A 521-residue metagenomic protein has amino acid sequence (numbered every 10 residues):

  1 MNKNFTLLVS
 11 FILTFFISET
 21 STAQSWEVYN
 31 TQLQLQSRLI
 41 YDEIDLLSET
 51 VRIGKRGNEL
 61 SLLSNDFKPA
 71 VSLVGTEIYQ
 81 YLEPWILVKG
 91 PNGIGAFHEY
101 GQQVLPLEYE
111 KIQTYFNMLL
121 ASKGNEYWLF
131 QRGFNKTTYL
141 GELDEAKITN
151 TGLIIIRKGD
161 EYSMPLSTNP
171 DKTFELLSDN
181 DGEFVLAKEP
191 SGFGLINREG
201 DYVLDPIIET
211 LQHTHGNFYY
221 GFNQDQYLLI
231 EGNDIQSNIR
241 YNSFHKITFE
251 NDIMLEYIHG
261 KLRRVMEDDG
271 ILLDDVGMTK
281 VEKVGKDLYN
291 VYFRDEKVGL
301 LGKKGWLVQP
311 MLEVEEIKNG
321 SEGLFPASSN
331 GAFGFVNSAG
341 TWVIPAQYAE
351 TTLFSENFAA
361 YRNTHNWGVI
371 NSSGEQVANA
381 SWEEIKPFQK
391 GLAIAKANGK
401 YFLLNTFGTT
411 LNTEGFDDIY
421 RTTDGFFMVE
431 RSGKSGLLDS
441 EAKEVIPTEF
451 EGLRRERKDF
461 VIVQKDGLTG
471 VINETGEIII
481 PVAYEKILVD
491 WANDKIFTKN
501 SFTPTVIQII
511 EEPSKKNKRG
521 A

Functional and structural regions predicted by a protein language model:
M1-S25: Bacterial Sec-dependent N-terminal signal peptides
Q24-A521: Residue-level detector of conserved, function-critical positions
